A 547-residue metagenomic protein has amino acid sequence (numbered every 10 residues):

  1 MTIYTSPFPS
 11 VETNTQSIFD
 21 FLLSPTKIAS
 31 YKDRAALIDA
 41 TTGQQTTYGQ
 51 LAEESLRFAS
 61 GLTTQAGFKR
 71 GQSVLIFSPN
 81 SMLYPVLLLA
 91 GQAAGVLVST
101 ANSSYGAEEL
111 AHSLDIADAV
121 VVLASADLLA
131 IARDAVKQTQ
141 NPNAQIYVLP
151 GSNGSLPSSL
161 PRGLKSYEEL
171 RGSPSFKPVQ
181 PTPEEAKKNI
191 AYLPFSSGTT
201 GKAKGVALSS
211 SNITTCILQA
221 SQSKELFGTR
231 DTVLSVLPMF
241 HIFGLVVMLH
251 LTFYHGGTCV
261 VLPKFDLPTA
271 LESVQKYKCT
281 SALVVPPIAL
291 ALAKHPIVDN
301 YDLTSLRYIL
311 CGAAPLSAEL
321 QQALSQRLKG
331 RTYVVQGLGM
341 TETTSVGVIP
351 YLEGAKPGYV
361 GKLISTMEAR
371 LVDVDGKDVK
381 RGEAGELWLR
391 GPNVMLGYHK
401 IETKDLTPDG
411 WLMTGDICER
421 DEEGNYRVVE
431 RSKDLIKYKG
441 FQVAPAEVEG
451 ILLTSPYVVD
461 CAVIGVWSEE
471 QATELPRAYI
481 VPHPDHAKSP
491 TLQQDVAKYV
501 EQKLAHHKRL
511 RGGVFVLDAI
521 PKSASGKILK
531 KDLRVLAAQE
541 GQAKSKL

Functional and structural regions predicted by a protein language model:
M1-Q65, R70, A94, S152-P161 (+4 more regions): N-lobe entry segment of adenylate-forming
K32-D33, K165, G172-F195, G201-K202 (+1 more regions): Conserved pre-ATP/AMP-binding loop-to-beta segment of ANL
Q44, G61-E108, Q442: Conserved AMP-binding/adenylate-forming
A52-S60, P174-S175, K187, V206-G228 (+6 more regions): Conserved structural elements of the adenylate-forming
E168, C279-L283, H295-K356, E368: Gly/Ser/Thr-rich phosphate-binding loop
T214-T232, F240-S281, H295-P296: Conserved AMP-binding/adenylation subdomain of ANL enzymes
K377-G382, E386-A446, L453-T454: Conserved ATP-binding/catalytic segment of the ANL
I436, A462-S468, R477-P484, Q493-L547: Conserved C-terminal "lid"/linker of ANL adenylate-forming enzymes
